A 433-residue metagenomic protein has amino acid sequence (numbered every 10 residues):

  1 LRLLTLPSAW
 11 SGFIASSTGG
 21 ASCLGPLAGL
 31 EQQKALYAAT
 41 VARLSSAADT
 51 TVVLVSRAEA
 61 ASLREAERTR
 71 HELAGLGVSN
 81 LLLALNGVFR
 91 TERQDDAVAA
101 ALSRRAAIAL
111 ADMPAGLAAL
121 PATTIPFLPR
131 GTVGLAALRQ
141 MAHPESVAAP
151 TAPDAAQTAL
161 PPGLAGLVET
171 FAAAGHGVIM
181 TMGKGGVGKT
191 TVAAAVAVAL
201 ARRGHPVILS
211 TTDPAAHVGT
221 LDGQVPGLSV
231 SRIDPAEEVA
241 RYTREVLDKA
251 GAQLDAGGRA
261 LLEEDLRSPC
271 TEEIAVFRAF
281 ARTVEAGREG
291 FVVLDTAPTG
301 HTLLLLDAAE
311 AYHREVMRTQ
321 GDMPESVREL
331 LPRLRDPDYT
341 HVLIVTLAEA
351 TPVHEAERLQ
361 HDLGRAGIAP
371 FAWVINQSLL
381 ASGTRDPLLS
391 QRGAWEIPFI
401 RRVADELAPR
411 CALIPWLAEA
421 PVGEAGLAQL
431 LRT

Functional and structural regions predicted by a protein language model:
L1-R68, Q253-T351, E355-R358: Phosphate/Mg2+-binding loops and adjacent switch elements in nucleotide/diphosphate-handling enzyme cores
L1-S8, M182-E238, L306-E310: Walker A/P-loop NTP-binding active-site region of P-loop NTPases, recognizing the glycine-rich GxxxxGKT/S
R2-S8, E67, D95-D96, A136-A137 (+6 more regions): Short acidic, glycine/serine/threonine-rich loops at helix termini
Y37-I179, R335-Y339, L347-T433: C-terminal lobe/tail of nucleotide-utilizing enzymes
H71, A194, V198, R202 (+2 more regions): Short, well-ordered alpha-helices that flank and scaffold nucleotide-derived cofactor binding pockets
L83, V207-T211, V293, W373: Short beta-strand "acidic-cap" motif of Rossmann-like dinucleotide-binding folds
F89, P214-A216, P298, L379: Short, glycine/acidic-enriched loop or turn micro-motifs at the edges of active sites
A216-R267: P-loop NTPase motor core
